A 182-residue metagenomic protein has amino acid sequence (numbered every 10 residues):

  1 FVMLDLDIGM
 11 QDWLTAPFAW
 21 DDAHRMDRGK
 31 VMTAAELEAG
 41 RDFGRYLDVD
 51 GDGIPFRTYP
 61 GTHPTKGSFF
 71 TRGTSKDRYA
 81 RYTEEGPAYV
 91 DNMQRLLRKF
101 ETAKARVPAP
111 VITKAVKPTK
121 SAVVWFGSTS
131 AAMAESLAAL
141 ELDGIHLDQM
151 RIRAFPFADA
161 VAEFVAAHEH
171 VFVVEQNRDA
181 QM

Functional and structural regions predicted by a protein language model:
F1-M182: Flexible, low-complexity linker and terminal segments
